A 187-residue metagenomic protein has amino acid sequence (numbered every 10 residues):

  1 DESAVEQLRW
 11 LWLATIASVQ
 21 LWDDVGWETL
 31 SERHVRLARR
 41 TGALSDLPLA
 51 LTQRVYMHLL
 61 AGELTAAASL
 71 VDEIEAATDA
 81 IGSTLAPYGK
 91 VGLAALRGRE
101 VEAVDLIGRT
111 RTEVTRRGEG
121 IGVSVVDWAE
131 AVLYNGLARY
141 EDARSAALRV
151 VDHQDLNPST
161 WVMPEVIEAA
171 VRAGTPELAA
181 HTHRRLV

Functional and structural regions predicted by a protein language model:
V5-E6, I81: Flexible, substrate/cofactor-facing loop regions flanked by secondary structure within enzyme catalytic domains
E6-R9, W161: Residues within HEAT/ARM-like alpha-solenoid scaffolds
L8-Q20, L49-Y56: Non-membrane alpha-helical segments in proteins
D23-V25, T29-L37, T41-L44, A50-V187: Helix-coil-helix junctions within alpha-helical repeat/solenoid scaffolds
